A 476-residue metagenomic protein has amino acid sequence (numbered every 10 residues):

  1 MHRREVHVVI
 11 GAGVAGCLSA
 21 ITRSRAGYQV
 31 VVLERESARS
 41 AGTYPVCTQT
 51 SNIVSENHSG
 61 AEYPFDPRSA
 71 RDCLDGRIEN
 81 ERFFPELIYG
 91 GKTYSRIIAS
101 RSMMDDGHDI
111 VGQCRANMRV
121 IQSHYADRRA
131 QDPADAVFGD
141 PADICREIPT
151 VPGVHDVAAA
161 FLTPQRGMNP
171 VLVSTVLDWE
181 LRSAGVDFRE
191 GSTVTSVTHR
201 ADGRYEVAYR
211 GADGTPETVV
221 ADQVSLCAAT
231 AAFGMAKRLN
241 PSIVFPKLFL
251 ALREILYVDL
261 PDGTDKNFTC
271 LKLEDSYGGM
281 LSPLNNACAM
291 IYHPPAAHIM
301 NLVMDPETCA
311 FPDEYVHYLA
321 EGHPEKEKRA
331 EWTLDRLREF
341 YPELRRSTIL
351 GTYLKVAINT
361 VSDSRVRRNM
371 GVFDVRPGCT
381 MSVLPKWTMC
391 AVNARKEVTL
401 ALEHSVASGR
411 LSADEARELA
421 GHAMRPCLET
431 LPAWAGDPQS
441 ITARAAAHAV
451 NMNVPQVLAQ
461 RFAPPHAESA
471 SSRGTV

Functional and structural regions predicted by a protein language model:
E5-V31: N-terminal Rossmann-like FAD-binding beta1-loop-alpha1 element of flavoenzymes
R25-T50: Glycine-rich FAD pyrophosphate-binding loop
S40, G211-E274, L284-A287, H404-S408: Central helical "cap/lid" subdomain
N52-E147: Dinucleotide-binding Rossmann-like beta1-alpha1 core, especially the glycine-rich loop that anchors the ADP
I88-R101, P141-G185, E206, R376-V383: Helix-loop-beta segment of a Rossmann-like dinucleotide-binding subdomain
V157-Q223, C227-G234, C390-L400: Helical element adjacent to the flavin cofactor pocket in flavoenzyme catalytic cores
A158, R329-E429: C-terminal catalytic lobe of FAD-dependent flavoproteins
F268-V366: Active-site lid/adjacent beta-loop-alpha segment flanking the redox-cofactor pocket in flavoenzymes
